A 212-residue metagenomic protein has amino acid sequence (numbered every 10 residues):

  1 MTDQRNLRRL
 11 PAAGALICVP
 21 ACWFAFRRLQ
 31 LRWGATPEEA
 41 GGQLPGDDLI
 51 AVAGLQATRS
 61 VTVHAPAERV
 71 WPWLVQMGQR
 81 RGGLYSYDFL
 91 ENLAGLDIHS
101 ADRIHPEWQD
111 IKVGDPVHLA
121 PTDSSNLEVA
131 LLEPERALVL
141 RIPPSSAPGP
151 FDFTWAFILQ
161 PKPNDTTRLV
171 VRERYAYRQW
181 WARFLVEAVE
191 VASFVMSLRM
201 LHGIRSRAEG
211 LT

Functional and structural regions predicted by a protein language model:
T2-L29: Hydrophobic alpha-helical topogenic segments used for membrane insertion/localization
T2-Q4, A182, V186: Juxtamembrane/transmembrane-helix boundary motifs in multi-pass membrane proteins
L10-P11, Q43-L44, I50-A51, T62-H64 (+6 more regions): Glycine-rich portal/gate segments that line the openings of hydrophobic small-molecule binding cavities
Q30-Q56, V63-H64: N-terminal signal-anchor transmembrane helix
E187-V191: Active-site rim elements
